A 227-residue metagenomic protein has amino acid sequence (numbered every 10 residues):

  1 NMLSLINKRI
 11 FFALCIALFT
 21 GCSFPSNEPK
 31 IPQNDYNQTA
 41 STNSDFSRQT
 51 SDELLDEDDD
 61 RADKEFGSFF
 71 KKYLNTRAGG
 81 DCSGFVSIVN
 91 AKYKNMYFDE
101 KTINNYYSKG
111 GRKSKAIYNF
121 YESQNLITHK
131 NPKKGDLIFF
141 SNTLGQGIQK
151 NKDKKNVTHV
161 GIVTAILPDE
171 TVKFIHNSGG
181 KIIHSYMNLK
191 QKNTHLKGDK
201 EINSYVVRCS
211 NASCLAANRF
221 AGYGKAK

Functional and structural regions predicted by a protein language model:
M2-F11: Bacterial N-terminal signal peptides that target proteins for export
F12-G21: Bacterial N-terminal signal peptides
L18, V89-N90, G161: Hydrophobic, Leu/Ile/Phe/Ala-enriched alpha-helical segments that form helix-helix packing faces
S23-Q38, R48-L54, I148-K227: Aromatic- and glycine-rich peptidoglycan recognition patches
F24-S108, T143, N218-K227: N-terminal capping segments
K101-H184: ...with weaker cross-activation on analogous glycine-rich loops/strands in unrelated enzymes
